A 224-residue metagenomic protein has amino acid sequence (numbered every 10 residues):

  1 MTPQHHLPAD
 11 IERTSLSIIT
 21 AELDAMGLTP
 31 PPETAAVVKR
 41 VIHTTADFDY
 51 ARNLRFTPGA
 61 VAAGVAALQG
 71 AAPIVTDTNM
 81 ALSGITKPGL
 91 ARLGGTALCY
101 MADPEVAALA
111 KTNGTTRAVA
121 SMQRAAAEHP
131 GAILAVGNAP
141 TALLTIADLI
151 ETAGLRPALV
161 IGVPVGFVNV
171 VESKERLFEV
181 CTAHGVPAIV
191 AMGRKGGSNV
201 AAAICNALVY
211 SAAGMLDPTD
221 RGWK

Functional and structural regions predicted by a protein language model:
M1-P31: Charged, compositionally biased N-terminal leader segments and the immediate start of the first structured element
I18-T29, T44-F48, A67-A71, P88 (+4 more regions): Change "in soluble alpha/beta enzymes" to "in soluble alpha/beta proteins
R52-A67: A short, well-structured juxtamembrane/interface segment
D77, I161-G162, I204: Buried hydrophobic positions in well-ordered alpha/beta secondary-structure cores of metabolic enzymes
A81-G84, T141-I146, F167-V171, G197-A201: Short glycine/serine/threonine-rich phosphate/pyrophosphate-binding segments that cradle anionic phosphate groups
L90-H129: Long, charge-dense
A158-F167: ADP-ribose/adenylate-binding Rossmann-like module
V168-K224: C-terminal functional extensions of proteins
